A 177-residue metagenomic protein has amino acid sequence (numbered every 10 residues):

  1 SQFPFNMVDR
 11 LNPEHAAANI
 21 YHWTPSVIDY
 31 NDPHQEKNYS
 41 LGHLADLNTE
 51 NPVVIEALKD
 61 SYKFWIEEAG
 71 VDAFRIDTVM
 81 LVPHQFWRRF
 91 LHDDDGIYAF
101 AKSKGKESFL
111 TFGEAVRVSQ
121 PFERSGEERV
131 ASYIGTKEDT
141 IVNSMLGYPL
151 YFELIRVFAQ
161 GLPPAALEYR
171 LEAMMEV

Functional and structural regions predicted by a protein language model:
S1, H15-K59, E68: Chitinase-like catalytic core of GlcNAc-active glycosidases
Q2, D9, S61-K63, E67-D72 (+1 more regions): Active-site-proximal helices and loops of the catalytic beta/alpha 8
P4, P13, P25, P33 (+4 more regions): Proline-rich intrinsically disordered, low-complexity coils
N6, R10, N38: Aromatic (Trp/Tyr) and acidic
P13-A17, P25-S26, G42-L44, V79-L81 (+1 more regions): A generic short-segment signal for beta-strand/edge and adjacent turn/coil regions
N48-P52, D77, G161: Charge-dense, low-complexity intrinsically disordered segments
